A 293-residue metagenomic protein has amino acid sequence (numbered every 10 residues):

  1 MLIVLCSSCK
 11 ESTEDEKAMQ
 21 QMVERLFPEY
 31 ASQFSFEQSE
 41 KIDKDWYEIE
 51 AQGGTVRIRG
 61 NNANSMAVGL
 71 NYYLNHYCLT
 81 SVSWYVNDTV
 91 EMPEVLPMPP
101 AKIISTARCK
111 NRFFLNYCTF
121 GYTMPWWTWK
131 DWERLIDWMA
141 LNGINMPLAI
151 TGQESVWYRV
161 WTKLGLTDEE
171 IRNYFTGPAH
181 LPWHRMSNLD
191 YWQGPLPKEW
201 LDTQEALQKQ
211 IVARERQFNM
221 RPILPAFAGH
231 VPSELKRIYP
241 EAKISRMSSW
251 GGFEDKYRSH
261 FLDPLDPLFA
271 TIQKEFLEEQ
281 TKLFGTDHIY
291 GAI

Functional and structural regions predicted by a protein language model:
L5-E14: Bacterial Sec-dependent signal peptides at the C-terminal "C-region" and cleavage site
D15-V23: Short Lys/Arg-enriched alpha/beta "domain-start" segment
V23-I42, E94: Auxiliary, metal-adjacent structural segments of Zn-dependent hydrolase domains
Q38-D43, E48, Q52-N64, V68 (+3 more regions): Aromatic-lined carbohydrate-binding surfaces of glycoside hydrolases
H76-Y77: Aromatic-residue-lined binding/catalytic grooves and analogous aromatic/hydrophobic interfacial grooves in multimeric
T80-P99: The feature marks proteins involved in alpha-glucan
